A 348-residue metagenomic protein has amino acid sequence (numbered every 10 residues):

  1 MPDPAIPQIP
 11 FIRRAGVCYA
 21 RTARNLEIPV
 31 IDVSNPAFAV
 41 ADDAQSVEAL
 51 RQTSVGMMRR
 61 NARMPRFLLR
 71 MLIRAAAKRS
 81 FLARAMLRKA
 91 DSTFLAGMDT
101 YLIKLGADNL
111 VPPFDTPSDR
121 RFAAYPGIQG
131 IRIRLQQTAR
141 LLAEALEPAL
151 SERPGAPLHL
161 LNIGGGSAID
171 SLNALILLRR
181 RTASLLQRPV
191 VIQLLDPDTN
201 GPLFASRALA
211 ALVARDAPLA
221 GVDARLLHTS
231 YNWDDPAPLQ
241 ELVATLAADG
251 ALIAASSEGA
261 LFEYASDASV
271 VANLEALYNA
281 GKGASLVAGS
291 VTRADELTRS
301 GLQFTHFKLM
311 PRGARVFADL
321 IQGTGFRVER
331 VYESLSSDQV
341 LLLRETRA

Functional and structural regions predicted by a protein language model:
P2-Q8, I12-C18, T22, M58-L69 (+3 more regions): Alpha-helical subdomain
P2-R153: Rossmann-like AdoMet
Q8, Q45, Q52, Q129 (+7 more regions): Residue-identity detector for glutamine
R70-L72, L110-D115, T182, L246 (+1 more regions): Short hydrophobic/aromatic-rich motifs at helix boundaries and adjacent loops
I103-N109, G164-I169, V291-R293: Short glycine-enriched loops at secondary-structure junctions
L110-D115, S171-L172, D295-S300: Short acidic/His/Gly/Ser-rich catalytic and metal-binding motifs that mark active-site loops of diverse hydrolases
R120-D249: Conserved adenosyl
